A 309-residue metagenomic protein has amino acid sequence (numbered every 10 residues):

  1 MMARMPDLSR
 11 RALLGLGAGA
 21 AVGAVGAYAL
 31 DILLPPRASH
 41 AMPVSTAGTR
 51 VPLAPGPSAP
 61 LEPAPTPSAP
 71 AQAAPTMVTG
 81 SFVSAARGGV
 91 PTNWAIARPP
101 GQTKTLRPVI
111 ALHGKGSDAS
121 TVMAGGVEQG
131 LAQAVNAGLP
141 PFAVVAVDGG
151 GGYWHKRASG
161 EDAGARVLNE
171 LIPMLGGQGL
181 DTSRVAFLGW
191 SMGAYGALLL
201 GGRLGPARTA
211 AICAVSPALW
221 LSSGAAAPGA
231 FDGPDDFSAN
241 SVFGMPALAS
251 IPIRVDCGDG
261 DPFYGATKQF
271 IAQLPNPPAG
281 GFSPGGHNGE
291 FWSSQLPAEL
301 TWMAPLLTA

Functional and structural regions predicted by a protein language model:
A3-R4, S9-A309: Non-catalytic cap/lid and distal C-terminal segments of serine-dependent acyl enzymes
